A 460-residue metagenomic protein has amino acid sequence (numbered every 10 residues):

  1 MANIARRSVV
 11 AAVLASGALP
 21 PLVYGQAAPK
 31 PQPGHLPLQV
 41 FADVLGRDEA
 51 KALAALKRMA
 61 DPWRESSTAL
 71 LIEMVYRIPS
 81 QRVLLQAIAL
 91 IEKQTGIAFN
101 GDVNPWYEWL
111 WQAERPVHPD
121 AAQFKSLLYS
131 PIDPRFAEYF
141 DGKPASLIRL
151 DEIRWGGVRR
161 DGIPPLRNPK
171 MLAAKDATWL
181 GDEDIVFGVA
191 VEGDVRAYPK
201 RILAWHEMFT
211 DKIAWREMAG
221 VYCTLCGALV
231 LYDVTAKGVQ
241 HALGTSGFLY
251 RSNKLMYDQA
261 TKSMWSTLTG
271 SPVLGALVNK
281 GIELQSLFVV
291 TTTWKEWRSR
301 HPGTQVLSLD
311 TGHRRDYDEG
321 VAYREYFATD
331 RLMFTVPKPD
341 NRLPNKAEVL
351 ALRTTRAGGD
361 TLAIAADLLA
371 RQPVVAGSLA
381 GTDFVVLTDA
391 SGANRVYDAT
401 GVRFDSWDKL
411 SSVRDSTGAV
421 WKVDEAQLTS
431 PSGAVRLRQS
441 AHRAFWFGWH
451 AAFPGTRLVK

Functional and structural regions predicted by a protein language model:
M1-A15: N-terminal secretory signal peptides and thylakoid transit peptides that target proteins across membranes
G17-L22: C-terminal segment of classical bacterial N-terminal signal peptides
V23-A27: Boundary at the C-terminal end of the N-terminal hydrophobic targeting segment
A28-P31, A50-W63, E73-M74, R82-I97: Structural detector for internal amphipathic alpha-helices that build alpha-solenoid repeat scaffolds
K30-D43, R64-V75, F99-Y107: Amphipathic alpha-helical scaffolding segments comprising HEAT/armadillo-like alpha-solenoid repeats
D43-A50, Y76-R82, Q112: Short coil turns that connect the paired helices of HEAT/ARM alpha-solenoid repeats
K51-A54, S66, L70, Q86-A89 (+5 more regions): Extracytoplasmic/secreted proteins, especially bacterial periplasmic and envelope-associated proteins
G96, N100-K460: Mid-to-C-terminal functional-domain signal that highlights helix-capping/loop sites within ligand-binding modules
